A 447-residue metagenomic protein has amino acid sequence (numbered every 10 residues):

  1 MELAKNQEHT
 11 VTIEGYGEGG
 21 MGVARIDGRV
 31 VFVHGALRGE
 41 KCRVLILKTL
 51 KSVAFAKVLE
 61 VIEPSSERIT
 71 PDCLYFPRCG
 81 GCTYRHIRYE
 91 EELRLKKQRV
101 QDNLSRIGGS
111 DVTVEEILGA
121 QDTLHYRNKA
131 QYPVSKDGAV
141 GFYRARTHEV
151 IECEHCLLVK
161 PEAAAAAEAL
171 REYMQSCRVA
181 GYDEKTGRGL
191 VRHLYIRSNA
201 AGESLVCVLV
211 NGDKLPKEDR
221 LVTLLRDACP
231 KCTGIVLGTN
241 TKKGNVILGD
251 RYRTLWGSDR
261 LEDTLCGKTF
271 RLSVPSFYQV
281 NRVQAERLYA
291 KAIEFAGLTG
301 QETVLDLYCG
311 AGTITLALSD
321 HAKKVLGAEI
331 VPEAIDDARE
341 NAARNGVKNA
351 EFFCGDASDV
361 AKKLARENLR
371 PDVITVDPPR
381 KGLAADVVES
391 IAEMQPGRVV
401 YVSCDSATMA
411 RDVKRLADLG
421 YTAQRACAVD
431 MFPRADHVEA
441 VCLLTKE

Functional and structural regions predicted by a protein language model:
M1-Y75, F352, D359: Terminal RNA-binding accessory module
E2-Q7, P216-E447: Rossmann-like S-adenosyl-L-methionine
G22-D27, G141-R144, L209, A338: Short, acidic/hydrophobic/Gly-rich beta-strand patch recurrent on exposed beta strands that often constitutes part
G39, V159, N281: Short, conserved phosphate/pyrophosphate- and ester-handling motifs at nucleotide-, phospho-/glycolipid
R43-L45, Q131, L305: Hydrophobic beta-strand signal
L59-P71, P77-D183, A201, L215: Extended interfacial segments that mediate partner engagement and assembly in macromolecular machines
E116-T123, E184-K185, V191-H193, A428-M431: Short, solvent-exposed loop/turn elements at beta->coil junctions and helix N-caps that rim active or binding pockets
E152, I196, G202-N211, T269-S273: Short, aliphatic-rich beta-strand segments
